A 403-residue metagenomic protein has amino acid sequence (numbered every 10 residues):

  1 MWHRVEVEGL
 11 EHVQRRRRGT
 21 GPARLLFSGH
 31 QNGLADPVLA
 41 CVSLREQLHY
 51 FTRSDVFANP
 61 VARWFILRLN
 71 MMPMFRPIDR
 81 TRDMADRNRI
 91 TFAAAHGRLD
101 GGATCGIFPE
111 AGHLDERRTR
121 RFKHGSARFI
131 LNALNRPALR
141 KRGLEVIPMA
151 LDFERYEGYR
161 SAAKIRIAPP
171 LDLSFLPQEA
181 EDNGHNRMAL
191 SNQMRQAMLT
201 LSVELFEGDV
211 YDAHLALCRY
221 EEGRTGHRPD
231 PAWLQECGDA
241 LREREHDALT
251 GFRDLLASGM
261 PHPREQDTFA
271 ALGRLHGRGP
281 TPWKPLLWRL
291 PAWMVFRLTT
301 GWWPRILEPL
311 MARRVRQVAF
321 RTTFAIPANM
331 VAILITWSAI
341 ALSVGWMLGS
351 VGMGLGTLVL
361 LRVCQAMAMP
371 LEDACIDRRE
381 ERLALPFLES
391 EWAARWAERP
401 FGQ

Functional and structural regions predicted by a protein language model:
W2-H185, K284, W288-Q403: Soluble catalytic domains of membrane acyltransferases
S43, L190-Q193: Generic alpha-helical secondary-structure signal
H185, N192, Q196-L275: Long, charge-rich alpha-helical interaction segments
Q266-L290: Cytosolic-side membrane-insertion boundary helix
